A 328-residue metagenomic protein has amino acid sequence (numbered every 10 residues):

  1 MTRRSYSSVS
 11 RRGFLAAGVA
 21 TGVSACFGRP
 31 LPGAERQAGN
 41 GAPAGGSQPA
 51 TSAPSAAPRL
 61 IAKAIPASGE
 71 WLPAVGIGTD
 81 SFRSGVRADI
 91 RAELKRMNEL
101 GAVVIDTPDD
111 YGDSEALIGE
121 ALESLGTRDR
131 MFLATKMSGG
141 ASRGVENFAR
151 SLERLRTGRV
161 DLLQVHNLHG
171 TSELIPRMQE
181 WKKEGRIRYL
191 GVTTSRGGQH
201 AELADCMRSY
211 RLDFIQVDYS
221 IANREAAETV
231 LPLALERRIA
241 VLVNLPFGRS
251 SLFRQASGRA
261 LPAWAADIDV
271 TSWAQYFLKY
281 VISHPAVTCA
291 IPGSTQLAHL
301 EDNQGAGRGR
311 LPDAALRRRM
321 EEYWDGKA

Functional and structural regions predicted by a protein language model:
M1-V9: N-terminal secretory signal peptides
A20-P30, A34-Q37, I65, T229-A328: Structured C-terminal cap/extension of enzyme domains
G28-V75, L100: C-terminal segment of N-terminal export signals and the immediately downstream linker at the start of the mature
I65, I77, I105, I118 (+7 more regions): Conserved, mostly hydrophobic/aromatic
G78-A88, A134-A141, D267: Active-site mouth loops of central-metabolism enzymes
D106-A121: Glycine-rich, proline-tolerant flexible connector loops at the mouths of alpha/beta enzymes
G119-A134: Alpha-helix-loop-beta-strand connector modules within alpha/beta enzyme cores
L125, G139-E225, T229, E236-L242 (+1 more regions): Glycine/proline-rich, positively charged, aromatic-decorated active-site loop/lid region on the catalytic face
